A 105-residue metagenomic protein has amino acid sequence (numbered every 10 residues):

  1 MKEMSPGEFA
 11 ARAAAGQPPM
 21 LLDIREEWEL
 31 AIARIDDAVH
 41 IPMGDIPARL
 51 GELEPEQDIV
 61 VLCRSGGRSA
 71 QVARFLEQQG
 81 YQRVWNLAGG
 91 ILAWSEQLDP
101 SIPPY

Functional and structural regions predicted by a protein language model:
M1-M20, E27-D58, G67-Y105: Rhodanese-like catalytic fold shared by cysteine-dependent sulfurtransferases and DSP/PTP-type phosphatases
L62: Short, surface-exposed ligand- or partner-binding patches at beta-edge/loop junctions that are enriched in aromatics
